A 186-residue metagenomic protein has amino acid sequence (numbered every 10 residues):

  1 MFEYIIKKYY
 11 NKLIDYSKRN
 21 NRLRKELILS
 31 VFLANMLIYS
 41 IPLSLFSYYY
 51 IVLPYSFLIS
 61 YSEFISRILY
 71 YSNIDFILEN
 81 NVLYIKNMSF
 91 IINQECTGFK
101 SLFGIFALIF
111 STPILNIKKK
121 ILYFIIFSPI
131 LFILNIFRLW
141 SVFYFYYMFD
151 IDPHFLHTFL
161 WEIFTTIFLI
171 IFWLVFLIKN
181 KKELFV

Functional and structural regions predicted by a protein language model:
M1-V186: Hydrophobic N-terminal alpha-helices or hydrophobic patches in metabolic proteins across all domains of life
